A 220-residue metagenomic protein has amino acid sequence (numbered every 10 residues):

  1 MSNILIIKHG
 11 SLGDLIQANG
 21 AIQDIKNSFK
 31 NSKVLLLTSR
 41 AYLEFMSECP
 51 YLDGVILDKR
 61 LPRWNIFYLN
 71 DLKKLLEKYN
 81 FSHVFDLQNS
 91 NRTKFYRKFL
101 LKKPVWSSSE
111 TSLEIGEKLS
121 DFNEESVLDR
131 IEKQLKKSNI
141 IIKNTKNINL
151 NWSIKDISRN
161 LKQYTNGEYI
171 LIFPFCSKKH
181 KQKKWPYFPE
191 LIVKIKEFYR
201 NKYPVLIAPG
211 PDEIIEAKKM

Functional and structural regions predicted by a protein language model:
M1-M220: Catalytic machinery of carbohydrate-active enzymes, primarily nucleotide-sugar-dependent glycosyltransferases
